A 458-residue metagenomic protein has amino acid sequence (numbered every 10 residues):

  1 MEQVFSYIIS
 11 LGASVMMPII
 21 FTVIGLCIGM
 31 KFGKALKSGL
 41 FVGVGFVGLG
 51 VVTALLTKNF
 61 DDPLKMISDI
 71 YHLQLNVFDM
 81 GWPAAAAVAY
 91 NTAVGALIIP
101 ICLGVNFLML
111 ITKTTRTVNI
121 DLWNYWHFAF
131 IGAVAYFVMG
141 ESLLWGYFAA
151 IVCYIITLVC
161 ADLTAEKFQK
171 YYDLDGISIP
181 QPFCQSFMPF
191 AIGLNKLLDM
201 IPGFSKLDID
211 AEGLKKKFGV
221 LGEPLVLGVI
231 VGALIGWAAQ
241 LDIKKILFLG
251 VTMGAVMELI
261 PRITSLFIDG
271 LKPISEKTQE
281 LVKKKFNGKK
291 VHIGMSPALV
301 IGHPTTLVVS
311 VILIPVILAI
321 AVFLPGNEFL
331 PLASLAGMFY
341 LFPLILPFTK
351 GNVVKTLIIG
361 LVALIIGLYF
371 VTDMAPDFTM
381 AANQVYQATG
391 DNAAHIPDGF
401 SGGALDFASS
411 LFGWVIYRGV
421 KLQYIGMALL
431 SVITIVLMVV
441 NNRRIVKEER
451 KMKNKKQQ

Functional and structural regions predicted by a protein language model:
M1-V52, A93-H292, S296, G302-P304 (+3 more regions): Signature of multi-pass transmembrane helix bundles
G45, L49-A96: Membrane helical hairpin/interfacial module
L56-N59, L73-Q74, T92-A93, A161 (+5 more regions): Hydrophobic transmembrane alpha-helix bundles
T57, L64, S68, M374-Q384: Membrane-proximal extracellular juxtamembrane segment immediately upstream of a following transmembrane helix
D79-G81, P100-G104, L357-L361: Alpha-helical transmembrane segments of multi-pass membrane proteins
I111-T115, G294-P376: Hydrophobic alpha-helical bundle architecture
